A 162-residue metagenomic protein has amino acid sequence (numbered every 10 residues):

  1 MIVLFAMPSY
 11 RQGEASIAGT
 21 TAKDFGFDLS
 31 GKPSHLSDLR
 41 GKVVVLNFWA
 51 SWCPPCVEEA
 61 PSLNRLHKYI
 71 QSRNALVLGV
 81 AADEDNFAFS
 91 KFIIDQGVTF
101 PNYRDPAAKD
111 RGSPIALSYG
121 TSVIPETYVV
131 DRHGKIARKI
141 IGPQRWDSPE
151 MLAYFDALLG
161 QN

Functional and structural regions predicted by a protein language model:
M1-D24, N162: N-terminal targeting signals for export/organelle localization
D24-V44: A short beta-strand-turn-helix
L39-K42, S72, V98-T99, T121: Active-site acidic short loop of glycosyltransferases
K42-V44, F48-W52, V123: Short pre-active-site segment immediately N-terminal to redox-active cysteine/selenocysteine motifs in thiol-based
V57-G97, A107-L117, A153: Structural microenvironment flanking redox-active thiols in thiol-disulfide oxidoreductases
K91-V98, D105-A157: Thiol/disulfide oxidoreductase modules built on the thioredoxin-like
